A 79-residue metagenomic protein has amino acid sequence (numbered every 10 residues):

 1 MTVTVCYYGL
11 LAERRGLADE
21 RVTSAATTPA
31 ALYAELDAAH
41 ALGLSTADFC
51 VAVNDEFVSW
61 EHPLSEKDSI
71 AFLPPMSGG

Functional and structural regions predicted by a protein language model:
M1-G78: Ubiquitin-like/PB1-type beta-grasp interaction modules and other compact soluble beta-rich domains
